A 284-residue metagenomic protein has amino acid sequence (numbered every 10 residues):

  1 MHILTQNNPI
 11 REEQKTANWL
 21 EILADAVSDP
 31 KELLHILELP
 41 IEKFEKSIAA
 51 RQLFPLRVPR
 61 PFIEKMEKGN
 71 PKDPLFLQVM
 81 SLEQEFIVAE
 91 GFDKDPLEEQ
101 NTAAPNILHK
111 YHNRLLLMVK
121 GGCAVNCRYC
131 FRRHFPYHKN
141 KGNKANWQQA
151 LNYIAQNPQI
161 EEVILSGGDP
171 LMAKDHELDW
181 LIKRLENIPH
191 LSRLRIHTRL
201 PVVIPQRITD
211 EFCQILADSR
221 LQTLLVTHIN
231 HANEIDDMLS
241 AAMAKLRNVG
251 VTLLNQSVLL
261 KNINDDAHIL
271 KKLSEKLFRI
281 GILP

Functional and structural regions predicted by a protein language model:
M1-H109: Flexible, acidic/Gly-rich N-terminal and inter-domain linker regions that tether and position cofactor-handling modules
P55-V58, N101-F131: N-terminal pre-triad scaffold of radical SAM enzymes
L117-M118, V163-L165, P170-L171: Conserved catalytic-core segments centered on acid/base and nucleophilic motifs
C123, F135, P170, P201: Short, glycine/serine-rich, charged loops/turns that create anion-binding and catalytic segments at active sites
C130-G142: Iron-sulfur (Fe-S) cluster-binding segments and ferredoxin-like electron-carrier domains, especially [2Fe-2S]
Y137-K139, G167-G168, I196: Surface-exposed cleft-lining segments at the edges of enzyme active sites
Q148-E162, L171-P284: Conserved AdoMet/S-adenosylmethionine-binding subsite of the radical SAM
